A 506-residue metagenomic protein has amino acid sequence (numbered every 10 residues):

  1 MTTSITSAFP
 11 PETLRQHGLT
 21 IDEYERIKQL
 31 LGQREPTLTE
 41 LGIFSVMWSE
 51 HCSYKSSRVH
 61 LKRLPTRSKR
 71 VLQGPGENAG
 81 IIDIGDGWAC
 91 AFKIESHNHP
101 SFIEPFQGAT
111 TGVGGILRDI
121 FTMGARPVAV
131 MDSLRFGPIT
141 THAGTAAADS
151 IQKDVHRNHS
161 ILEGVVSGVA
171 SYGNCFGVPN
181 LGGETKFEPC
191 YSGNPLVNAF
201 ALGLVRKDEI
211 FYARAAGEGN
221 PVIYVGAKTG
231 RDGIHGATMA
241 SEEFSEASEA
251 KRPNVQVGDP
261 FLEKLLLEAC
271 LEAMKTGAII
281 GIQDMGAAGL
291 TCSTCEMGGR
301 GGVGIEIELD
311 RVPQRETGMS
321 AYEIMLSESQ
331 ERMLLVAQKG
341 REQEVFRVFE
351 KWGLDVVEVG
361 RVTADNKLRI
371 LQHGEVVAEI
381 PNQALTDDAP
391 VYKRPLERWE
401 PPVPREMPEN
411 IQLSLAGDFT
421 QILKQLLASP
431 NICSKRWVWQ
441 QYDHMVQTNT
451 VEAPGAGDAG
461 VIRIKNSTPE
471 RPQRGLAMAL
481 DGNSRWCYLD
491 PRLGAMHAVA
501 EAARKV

Functional and structural regions predicted by a protein language model:
M1-V506: Glycine/proline-enriched, intrinsically flexible loops and inter-domain linkers
